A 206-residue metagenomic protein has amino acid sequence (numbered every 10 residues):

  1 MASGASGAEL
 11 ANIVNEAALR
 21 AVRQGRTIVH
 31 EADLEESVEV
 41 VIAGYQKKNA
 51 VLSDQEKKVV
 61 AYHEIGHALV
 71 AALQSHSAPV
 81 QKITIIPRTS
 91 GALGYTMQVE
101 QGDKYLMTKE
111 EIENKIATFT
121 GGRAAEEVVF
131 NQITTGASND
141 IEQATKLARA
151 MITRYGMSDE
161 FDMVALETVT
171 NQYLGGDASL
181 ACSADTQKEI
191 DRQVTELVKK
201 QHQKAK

Functional and structural regions predicted by a protein language model:
A2-A32, E39-K47, A68-V80, M151-S158: AAA+ ATPase "lid" subdomain C-terminal helix
G4, A61-Y62: Alpha-helical architecture
A11, A32-E36, Q55, V59-V60 (+1 more regions): An alpha-helix initiation/capping motif
L34, E39, Q55, A78 (+1 more regions): Extended, largely alpha-helical regulatory/partner-binding modules appended to the mid-to-C-terminal parts
L34-V51, E100, V128-V129: Active-site scaffold of zinc-dependent metalloenzymes
K48-V59, K104: Short pre-active-site segment immediately N-terminal to the catalytic Zn-binding motif
V59-A61, A68-K206: Soluble catalytic regions of large protease machineries
